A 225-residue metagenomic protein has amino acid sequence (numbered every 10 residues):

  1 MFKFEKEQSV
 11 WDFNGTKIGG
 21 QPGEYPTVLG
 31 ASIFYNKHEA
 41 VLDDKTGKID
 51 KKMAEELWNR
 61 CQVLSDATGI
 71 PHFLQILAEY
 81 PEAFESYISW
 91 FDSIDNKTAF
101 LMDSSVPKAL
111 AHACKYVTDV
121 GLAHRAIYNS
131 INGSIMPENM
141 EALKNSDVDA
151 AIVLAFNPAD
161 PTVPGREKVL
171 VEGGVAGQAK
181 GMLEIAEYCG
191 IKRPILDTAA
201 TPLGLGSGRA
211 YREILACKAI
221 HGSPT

Functional and structural regions predicted by a protein language model:
F2-E5: Extended, charged low-complexity segments that frequently continue into or abut oligomerization scaffolds
E7-G174: Active-site beta->alpha loop and helix N-cap motifs at the rims of alpha/beta catalytic domains
N139, K144-T225: Catalytic alpha/beta core domains of metabolic enzymes, predominantly
